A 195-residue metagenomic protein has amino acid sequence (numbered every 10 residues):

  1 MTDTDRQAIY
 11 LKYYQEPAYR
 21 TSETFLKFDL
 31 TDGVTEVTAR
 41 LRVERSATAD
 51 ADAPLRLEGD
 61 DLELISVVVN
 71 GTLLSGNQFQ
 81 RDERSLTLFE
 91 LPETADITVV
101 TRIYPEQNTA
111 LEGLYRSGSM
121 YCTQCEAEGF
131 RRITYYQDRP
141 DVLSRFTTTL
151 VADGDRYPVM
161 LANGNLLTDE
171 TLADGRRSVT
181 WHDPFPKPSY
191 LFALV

Functional and structural regions predicted by a protein language model:
M1-V195: Acidic/His-enriched low-complexity segments
